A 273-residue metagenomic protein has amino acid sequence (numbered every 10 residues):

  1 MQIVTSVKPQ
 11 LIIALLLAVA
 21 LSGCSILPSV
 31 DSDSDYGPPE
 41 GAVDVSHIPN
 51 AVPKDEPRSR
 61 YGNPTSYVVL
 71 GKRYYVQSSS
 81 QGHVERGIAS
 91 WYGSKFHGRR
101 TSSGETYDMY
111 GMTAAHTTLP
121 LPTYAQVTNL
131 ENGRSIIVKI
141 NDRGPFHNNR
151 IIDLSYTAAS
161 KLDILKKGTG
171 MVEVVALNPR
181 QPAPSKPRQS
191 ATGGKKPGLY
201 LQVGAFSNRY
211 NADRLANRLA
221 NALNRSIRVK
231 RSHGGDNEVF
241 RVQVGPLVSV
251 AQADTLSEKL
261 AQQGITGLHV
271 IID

Functional and structural regions predicted by a protein language model:
Q2-I12: Bacterial N-terminal signal peptides that target proteins for export
V4-T5, C24-Y200, A205-N211, E258 (+1 more regions): Secreted/periplasmic proteins
I12-A18: Sec-dependent N-terminal signal peptides
V19-G23: C-terminal motif of bacterial Sec signal peptides marking the signal peptidase cleavage site
S207-D273: Extracytoplasmic
